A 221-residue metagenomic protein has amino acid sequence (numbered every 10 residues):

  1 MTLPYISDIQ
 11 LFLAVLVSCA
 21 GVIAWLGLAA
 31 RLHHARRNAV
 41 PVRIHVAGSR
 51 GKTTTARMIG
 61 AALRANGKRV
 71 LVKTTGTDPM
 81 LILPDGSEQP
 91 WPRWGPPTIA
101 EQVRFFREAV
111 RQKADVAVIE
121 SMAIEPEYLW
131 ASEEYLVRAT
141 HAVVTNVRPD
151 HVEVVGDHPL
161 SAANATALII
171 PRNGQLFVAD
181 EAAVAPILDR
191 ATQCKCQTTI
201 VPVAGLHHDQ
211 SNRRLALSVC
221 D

Functional and structural regions predicted by a protein language model:
T2-A47, T54-M58, N66, P202: Short, basic phosphate-binding NTP loop
F12-C19, G51, W94-T98, V154 (+3 more regions): Catalytic cores of large soluble enzymes that bind and process phosphate-bearing ligands
L26, A123, E181: N-terminal glycine-rich "phosphate-gripper" loop used for MgATP/nucleotide binding and carboxylate activation
L28, T54, A100, A182 (+1 more regions): Residue-level recognition of alpha-helix initiation/capping sites
H34-P41, G60-A142, N146-N164, A185: ATP-dependent carboxylate-amine ligase catalytic core
P41, Q112-V118, A139-D221: Acidic, Mg2+-coordinating active-site environments of NTP-dependent enzymes
S49-R50, G76: Short polar catalytic/cofactor-binding loops
R57-A61, S218: Active-site signature of alpha/beta-hydrolase-fold catalytic machinery across serine- and Asp/Cys-nucleophile hydrolases
